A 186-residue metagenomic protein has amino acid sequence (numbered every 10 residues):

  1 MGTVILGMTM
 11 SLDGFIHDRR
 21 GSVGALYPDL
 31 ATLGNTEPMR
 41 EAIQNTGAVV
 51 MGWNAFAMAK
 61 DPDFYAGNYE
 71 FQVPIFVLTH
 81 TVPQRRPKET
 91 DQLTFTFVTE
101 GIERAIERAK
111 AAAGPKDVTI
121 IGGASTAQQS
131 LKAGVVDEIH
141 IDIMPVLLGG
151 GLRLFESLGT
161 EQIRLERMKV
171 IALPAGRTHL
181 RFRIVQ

Functional and structural regions predicted by a protein language model:
M1-Q186: Enzymes that bind and transform nitrogen-containing heteroaromatic metabolites
